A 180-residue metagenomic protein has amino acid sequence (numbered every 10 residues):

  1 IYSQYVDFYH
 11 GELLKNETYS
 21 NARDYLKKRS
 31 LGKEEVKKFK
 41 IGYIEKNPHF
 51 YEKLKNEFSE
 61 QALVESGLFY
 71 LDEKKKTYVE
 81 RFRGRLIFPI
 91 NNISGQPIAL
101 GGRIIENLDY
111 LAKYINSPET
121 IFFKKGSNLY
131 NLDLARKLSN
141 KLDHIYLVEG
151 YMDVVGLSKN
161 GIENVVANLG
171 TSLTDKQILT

Functional and structural regions predicted by a protein language model:
I1-D24: Conserved active-site segments centered on acidic
I1-Y2, T18, G32, V36 (+1 more regions): Short linear sequence motifs
I1-Y5, E45-T180: Phosphate-handling DNA/RNA-contact segment within nucleic-acid enzymes
H10, L14, F39-E45, V79: Conserved short loop/turn motifs at secondary-structure junctions
L14-T18, K28-E34, S59: Bacterial peptidoglycan biogenesis and beta-lactam-recognition machinery
R23-K28, G32-H49: Short, conserved phosphate-binding/catalytic loop or strand-edge motifs used in phosphoryl-/nucleotidyl-transfer
